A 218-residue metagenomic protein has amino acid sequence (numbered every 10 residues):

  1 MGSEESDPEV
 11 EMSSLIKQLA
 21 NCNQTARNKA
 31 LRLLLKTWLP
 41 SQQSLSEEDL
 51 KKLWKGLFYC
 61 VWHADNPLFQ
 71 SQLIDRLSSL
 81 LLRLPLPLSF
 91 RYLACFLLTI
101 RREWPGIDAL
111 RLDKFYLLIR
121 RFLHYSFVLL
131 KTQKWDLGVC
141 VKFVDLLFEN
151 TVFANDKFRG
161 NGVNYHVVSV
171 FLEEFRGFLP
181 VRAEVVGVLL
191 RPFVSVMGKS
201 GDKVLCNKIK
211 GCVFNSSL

Functional and structural regions predicted by a protein language model:
G2-Q18, N23-N28, R32-L218: Eukaryotic alpha-helical solenoid repeat scaffolds
